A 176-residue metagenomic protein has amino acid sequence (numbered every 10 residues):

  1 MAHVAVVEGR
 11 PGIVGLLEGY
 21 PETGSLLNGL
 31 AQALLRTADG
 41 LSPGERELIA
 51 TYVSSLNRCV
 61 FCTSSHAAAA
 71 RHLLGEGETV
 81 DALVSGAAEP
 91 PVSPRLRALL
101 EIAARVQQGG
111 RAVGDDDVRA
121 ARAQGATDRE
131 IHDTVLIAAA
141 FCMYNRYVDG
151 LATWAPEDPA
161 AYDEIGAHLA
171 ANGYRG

Functional and structural regions predicted by a protein language model:
M1-G176: Hydrophobic alpha-helical segments
